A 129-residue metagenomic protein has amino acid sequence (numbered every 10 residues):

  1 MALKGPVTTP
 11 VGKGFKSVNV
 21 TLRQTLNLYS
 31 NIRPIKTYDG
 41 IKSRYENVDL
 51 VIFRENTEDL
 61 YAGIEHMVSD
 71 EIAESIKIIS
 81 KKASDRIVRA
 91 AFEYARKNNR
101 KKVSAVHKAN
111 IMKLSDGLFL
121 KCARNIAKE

Functional and structural regions predicted by a protein language model:
M1-E74: N-terminal glycine-rich phosphate/adenylate-binding segment common to multiple enzyme folds
S69-E129: Glycine-rich phosphate/diphosphate-binding loop of Rossmann-like nucleotide-binding domains
